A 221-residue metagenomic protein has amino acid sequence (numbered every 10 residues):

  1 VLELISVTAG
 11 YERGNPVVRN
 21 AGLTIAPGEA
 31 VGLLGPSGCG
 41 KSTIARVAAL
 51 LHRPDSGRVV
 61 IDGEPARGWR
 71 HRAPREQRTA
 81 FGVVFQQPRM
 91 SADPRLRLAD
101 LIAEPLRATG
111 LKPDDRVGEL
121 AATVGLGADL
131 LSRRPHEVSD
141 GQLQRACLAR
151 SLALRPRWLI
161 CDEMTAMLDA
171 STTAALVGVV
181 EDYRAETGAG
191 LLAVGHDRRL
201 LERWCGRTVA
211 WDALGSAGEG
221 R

Functional and structural regions predicted by a protein language model:
L34-P36: The feature captures the beta-strand-to-loop junction immediately N-terminal to the Walker
A49: Helix-to-loop junction immediately C-terminal to a conserved catalytic motif
A66-G82, L96, D100, A108: ABC ATPase NBD coupling module
D114-D129: Conserved ABC ATPase "signature" region
R134-V138, Q142: Conserved ABC ATPase signature
L148: Hydrophobic anchor residue at the start of the ABC signature
R155: Conserved catalytic motifs of ABC-family nucleotide-binding domains
